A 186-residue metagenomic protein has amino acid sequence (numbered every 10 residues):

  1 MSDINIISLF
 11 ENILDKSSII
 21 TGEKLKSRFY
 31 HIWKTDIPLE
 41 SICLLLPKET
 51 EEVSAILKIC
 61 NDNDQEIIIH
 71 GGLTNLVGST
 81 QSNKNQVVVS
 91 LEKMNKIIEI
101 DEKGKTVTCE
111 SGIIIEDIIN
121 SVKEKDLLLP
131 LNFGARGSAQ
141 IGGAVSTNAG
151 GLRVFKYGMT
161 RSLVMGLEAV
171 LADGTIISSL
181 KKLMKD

Functional and structural regions predicted by a protein language model:
M1-K58, Q65, N75-K105, G134 (+1 more regions): N-terminal flexible segment immediately upstream of the FAD-binding catalytic core in FAD-dependent oxidoreductases
Q65-E66, L128: Residue-level detector of anion-binding/catalytic polar loops
H70: Conserved PLP-anchoring active-site segment centered on the Schiff-base-forming lysine
K96-I100, T106-D186: FAD-binding subdomain of flavoenzyme oxidoreductases
